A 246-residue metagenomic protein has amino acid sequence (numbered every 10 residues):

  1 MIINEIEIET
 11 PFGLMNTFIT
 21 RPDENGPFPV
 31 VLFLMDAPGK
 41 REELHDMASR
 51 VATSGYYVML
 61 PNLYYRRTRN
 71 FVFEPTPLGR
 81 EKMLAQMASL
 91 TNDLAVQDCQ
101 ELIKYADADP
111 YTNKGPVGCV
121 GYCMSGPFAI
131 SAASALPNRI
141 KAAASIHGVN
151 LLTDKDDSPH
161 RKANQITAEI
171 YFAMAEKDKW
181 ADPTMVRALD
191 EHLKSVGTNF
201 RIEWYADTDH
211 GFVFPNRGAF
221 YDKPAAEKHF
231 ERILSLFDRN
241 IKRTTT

Functional and structural regions predicted by a protein language model:
M1-T246: N-terminal cap/leader regions of alpha/beta-hydrolase-fold enzymes, predominantly small-molecule hydrolases
